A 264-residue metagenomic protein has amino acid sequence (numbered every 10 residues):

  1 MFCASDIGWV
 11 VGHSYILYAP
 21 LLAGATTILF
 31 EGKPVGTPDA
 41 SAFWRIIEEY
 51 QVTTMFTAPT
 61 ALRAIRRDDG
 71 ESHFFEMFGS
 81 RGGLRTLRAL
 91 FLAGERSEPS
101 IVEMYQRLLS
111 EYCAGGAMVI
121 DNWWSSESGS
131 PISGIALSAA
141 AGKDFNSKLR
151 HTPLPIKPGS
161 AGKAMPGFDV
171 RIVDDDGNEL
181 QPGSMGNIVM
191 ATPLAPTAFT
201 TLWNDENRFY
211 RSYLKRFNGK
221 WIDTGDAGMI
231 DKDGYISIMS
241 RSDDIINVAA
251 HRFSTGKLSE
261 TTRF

Functional and structural regions predicted by a protein language model:
M1, Y18, L22-A25, T53-T57 (+2 more regions): Gly/Ser/Thr-rich phosphate-binding loop
C3-A4, F30-E31, L92-A93, V173-D175 (+4 more regions): Thr-Gly-centered strand-to-loop micro-motif
C3-T54, R67-D69: Conserved AMP-binding/adenylation subdomain of ANL enzymes
A40-W44, G79-R81, Y210, S259: Short hydrophobic/charged patches on amphipathic alpha-helices used for structural packing and interfaces
E48, M55, T192-A195, G225-F264: AMP-binding/adenylate-forming catalytic core of the ANL superfamily
G94, W124, G162, D226 (+1 more regions): Active-site glycine-centered loops adjacent to acidic/histidine catalytic or metal-binding residues that shape
K143-D144, K148-L149, K163-G167, N178-Y213 (+1 more regions): Conserved ATP/PPi-binding loop(s) of AMP-dependent carboxylate-activating enzymes
H151-P158, P196-G225, S242-D243, T255 (+1 more regions): Conserved ANL (AMP-binding/adenylate-forming) active-site segment centered on the GW(Y/F)…HTG consensus within
